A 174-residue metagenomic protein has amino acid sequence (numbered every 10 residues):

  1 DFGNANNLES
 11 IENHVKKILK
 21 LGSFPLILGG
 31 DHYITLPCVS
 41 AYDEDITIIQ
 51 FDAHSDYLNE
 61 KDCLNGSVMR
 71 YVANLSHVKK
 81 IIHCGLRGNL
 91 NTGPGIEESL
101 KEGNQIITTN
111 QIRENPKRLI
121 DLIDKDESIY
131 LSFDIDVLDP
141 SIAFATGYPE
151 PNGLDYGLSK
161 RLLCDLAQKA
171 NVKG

Functional and structural regions predicted by a protein language model:
D1-G174: Conserved alpha-helical scaffold segments that buttress catalytic/binding sites
